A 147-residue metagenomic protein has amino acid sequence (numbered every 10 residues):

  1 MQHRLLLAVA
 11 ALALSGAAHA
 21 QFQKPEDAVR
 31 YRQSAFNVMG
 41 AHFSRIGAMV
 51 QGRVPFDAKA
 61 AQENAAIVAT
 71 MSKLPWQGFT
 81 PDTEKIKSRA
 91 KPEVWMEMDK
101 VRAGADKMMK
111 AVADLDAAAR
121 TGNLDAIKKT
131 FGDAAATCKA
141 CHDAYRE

Functional and structural regions predicted by a protein language model:
M1-L7: Bacterial N-terminal signal peptides that target proteins for export
A11-L12: Short, linear, compositionally biased motifs with a strong N-terminal bias
S15-A18: N-terminal signal peptide c-region/cleavage motif recognized by signal peptidases
F22, E26-A58, N64-E147: Sequence context surrounding c-type heme c attachment/ligation sites in exported
